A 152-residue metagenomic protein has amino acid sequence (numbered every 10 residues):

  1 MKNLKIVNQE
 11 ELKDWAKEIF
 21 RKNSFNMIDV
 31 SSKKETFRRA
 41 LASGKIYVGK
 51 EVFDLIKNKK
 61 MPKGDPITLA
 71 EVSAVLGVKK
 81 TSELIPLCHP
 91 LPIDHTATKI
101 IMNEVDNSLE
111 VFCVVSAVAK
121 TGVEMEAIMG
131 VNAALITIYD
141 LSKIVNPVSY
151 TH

Functional and structural regions predicted by a protein language model:
M1-K2: N-terminal mitochondrial targeting presequence
I6-N8, L12-P66, V78-T81, D94 (+2 more regions): Flexible, solvent-exposed loop/hinge segments and secondary-structure transition points
K57-K99, S116-V118, V123-K143: Compact, glycine-rich, soluble single-domain proteins
I101-N103: Short beta-strand micro-motifs enriched in acidic
V111-V115: Short, well-ordered beta-strand elements
P147-V148: Short connector loops in the HATPase_c
T151-H152: Conserved small/polar residues in nucleotide/adenosyl-binding loops
